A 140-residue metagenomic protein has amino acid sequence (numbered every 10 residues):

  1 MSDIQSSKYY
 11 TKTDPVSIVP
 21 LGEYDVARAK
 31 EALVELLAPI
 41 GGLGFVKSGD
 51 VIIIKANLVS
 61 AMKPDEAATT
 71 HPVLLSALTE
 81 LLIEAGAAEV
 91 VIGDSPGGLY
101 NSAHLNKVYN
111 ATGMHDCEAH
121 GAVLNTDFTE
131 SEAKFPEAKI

Functional and structural regions predicted by a protein language model:
M1-I140: N-terminal and secondary-structure boundary signal
